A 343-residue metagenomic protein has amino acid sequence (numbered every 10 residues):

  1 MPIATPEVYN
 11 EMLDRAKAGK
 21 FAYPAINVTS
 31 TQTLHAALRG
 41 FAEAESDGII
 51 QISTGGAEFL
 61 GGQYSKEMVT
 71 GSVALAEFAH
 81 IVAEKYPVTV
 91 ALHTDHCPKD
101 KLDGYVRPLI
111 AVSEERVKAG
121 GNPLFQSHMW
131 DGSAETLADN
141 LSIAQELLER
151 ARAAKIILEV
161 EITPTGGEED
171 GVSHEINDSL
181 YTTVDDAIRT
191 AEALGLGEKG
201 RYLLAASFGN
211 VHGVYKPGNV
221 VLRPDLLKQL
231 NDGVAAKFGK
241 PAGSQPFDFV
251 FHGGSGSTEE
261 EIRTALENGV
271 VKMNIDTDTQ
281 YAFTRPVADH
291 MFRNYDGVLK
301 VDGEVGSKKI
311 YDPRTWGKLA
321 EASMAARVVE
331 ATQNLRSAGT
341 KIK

Functional and structural regions predicted by a protein language model:
P2-V8, N27: N-terminal basic/disordered segments at the start of proteins
E7-R15, T31-P87, K99-Q245, E259-T264 (+1 more regions): Alpha/beta enzyme core
R15-G19, Y23, V28: N-terminal signal-anchor module of multipass membrane proteins
A25-N27, I49-Q51, A91-H93: Short, conserved beta-strand segments within well-ordered enzyme catalytic domains that often line or immediately flank
I26-N27, T94, S133, I176-S179 (+4 more regions): Glycine- and other small-residue-rich loops at beta-strand/loop junctions that grip anionic moieties
A83-E84, V211, K216, L226 (+2 more regions): Catalytic-face loop-and-helix region of soluble metabolic enzyme cores
H93, E159-E161, V250: Generic enzyme active-site microenvironment
R293-K343: Extended, intrinsically disordered, low-complexity segments
